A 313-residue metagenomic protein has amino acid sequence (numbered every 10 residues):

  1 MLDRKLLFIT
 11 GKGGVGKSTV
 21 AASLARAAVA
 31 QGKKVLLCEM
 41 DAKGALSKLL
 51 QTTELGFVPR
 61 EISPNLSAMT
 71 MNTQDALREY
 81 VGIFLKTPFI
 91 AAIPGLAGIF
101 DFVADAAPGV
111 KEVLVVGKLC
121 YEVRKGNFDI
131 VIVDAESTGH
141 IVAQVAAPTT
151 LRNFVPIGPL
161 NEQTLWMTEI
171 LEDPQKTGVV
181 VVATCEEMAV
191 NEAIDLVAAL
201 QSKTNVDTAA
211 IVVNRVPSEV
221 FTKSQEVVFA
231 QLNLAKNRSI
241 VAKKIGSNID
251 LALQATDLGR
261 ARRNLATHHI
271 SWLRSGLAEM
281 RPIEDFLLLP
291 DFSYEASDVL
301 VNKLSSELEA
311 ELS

Functional and structural regions predicted by a protein language model:
M1, T53, E172, K176 (+1 more regions): C-terminal lobe/tail of nucleotide-utilizing enzymes
M1-L7, V15, V20-V133, T138-E169 (+1 more regions): Nucleotide-state-sensitive switch-loop elements of NTP-binding domains
K12: P-loop (Walker A) phosphate-binding loop of NTP-binding proteins
G16, C185-M188: Glycine-/small-residue-rich active-site loops that bind phosphorylated ligands and cofactors
L37, V179-V181, A210-I211: Structural beta-sheet core signal
M40, T184, N214: Cofactor-binding loop segments of dinucleotide-utilizing enzymes, especially the Rossmann-like FAD- and NAD(P)+-binding
T70, V181, E284-L288: Structural signal for conserved beta-strand scaffold positions within catalytic alpha/beta enzyme cores
V103, L151, V180-V181, L253 (+1 more regions): Short coil/turn segments at secondary-structure junctions
